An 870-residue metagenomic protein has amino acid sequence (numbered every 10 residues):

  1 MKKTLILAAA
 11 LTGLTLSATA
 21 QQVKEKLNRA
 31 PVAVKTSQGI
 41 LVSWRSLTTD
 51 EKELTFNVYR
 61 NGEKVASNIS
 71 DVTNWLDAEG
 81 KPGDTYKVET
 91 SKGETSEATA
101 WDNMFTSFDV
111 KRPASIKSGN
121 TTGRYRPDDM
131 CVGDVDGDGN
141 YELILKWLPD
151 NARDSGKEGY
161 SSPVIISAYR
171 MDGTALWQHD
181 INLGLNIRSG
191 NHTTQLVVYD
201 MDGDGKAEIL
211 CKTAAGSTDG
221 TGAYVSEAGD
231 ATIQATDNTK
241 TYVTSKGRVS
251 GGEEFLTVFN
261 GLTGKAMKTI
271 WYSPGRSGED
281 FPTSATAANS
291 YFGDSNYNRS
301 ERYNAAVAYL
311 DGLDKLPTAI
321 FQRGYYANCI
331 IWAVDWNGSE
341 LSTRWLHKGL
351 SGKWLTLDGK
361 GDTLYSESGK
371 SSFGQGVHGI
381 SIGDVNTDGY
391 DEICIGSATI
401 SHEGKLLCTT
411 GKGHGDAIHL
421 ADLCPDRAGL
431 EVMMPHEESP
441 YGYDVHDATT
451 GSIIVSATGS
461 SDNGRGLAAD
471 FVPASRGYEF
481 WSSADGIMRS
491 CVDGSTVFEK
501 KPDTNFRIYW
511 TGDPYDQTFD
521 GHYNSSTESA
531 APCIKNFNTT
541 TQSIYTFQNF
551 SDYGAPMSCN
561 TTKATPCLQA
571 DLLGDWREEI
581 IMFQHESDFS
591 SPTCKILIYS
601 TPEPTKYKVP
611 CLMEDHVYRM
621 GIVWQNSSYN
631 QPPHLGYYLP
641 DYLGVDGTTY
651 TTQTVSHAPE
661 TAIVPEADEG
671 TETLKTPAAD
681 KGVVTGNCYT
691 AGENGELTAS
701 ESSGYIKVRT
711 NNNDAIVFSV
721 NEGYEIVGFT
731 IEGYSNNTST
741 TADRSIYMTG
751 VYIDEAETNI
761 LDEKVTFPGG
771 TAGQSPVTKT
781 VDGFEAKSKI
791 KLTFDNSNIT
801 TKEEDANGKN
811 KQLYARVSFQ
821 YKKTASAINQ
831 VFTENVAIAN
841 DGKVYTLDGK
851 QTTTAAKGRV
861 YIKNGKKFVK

Functional and structural regions predicted by a protein language model:
M1, A20, F729, S826-V831 (+2 more regions): Terminal processing/anchoring signals of secreted or surface-associated proteins and related intramolecular
K24-A30, S37-G39, S46-E51, N68-P659: Beta-propeller-forming repeat regions
L47-N61: Solvent-exposed loop/turn segments flanking beta-strands in beta-repeat/beta-sandwich domains
I598, N737-A756: Short, surface-exposed beta-strand/strand-loop-strand elements in extracellular ectodomains
A658-A691: Extracellular carbohydrate-recognition regions
A658-P659, K822-D848: Residue-level detector of functionally pivotal "anchor" positions at catalytic/ligand-binding pockets or at interdomain
S702-E725, Y734, Q774-K779, L813-S818: Short beta-strands within extracellular/lumenal beta-sheet-rich domains
E757-T824: Terminal, low-complexity interaction segments
